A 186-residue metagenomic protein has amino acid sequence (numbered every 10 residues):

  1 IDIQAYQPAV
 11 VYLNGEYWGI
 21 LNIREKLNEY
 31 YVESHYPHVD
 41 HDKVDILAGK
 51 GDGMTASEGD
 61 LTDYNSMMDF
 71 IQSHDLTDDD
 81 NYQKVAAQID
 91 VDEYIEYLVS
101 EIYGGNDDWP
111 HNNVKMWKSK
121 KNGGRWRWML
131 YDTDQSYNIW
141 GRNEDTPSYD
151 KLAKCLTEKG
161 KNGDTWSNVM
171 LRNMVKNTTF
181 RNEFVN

Functional and structural regions predicted by a protein language model:
I1-N186: Catalytic-core segments of enzymes that bind and process phosphorylated/nucleotide-bearing substrates
